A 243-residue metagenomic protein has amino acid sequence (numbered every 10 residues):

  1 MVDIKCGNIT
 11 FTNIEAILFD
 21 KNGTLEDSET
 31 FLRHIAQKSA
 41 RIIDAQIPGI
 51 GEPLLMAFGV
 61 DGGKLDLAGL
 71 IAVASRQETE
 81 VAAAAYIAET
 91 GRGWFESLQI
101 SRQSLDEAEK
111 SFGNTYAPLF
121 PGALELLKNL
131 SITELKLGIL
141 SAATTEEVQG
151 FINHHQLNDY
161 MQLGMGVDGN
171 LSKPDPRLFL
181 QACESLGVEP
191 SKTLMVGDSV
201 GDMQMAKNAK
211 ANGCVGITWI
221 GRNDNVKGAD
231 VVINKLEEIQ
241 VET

Functional and structural regions predicted by a protein language model:
M1-I17, T30, A45, L124-S131 (+2 more regions): Asp-based, Mg2+/Mn2+-dependent phosphohydrolase catalytic module
V2-D61: Active-site neighborhood of HAD-like aspartate-dependent phosphohydrolases
T12-I14, L18, A72-Q77, V81 (+4 more regions): Short, acidic loop-to-helix structural element flanking the phosphoryl-transfer center in phosphate-processing enzymes
T24, S141, D198: Conserved G/P- and acidic residue-centered "switch" motifs that form tight phosphate/ATP-binding loops in soluble
L32-I43, T79-E80, S101-E109, E147-I152: Hydrophobic alpha-helical core bundles mediating ligand binding, dimerization, or RNAP-core interactions
E52-A108, L124, K128-N129: A metal-dependent, Asp-based hydrolase signature
L70, F112-N114, G166, E189-P190: Short, contiguous strand/loop micro-motifs
